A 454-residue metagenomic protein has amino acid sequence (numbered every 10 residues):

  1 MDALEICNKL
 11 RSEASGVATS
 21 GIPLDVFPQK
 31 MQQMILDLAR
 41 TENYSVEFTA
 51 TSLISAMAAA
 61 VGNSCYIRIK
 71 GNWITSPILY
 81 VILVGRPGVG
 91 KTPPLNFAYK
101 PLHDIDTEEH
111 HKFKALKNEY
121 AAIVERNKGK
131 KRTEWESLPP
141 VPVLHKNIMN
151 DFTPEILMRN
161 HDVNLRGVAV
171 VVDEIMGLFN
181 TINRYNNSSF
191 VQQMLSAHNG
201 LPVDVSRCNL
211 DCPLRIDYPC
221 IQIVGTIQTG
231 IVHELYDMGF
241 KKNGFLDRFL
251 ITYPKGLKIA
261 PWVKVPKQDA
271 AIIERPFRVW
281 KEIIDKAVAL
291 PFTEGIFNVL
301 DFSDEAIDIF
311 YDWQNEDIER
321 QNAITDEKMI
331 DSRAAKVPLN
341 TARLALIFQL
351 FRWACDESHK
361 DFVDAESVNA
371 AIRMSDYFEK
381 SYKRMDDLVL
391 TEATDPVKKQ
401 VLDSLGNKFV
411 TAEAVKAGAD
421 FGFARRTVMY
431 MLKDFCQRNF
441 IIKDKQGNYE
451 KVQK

Functional and structural regions predicted by a protein language model:
M1-K454: Phosphate-handling catalytic cores of nucleic-acid transaction enzymes
